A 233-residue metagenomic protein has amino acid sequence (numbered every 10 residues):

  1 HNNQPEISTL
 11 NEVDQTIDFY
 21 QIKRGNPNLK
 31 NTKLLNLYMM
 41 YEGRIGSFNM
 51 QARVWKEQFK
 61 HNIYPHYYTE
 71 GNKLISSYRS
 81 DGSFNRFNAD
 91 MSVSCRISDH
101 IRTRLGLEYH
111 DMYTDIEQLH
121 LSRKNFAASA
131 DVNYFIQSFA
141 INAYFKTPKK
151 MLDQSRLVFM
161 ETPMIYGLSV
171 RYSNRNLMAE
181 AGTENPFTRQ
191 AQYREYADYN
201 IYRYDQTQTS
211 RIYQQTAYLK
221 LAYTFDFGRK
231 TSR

Functional and structural regions predicted by a protein language model:
H1-N2, N36, E42-R44, W55-F59 (+5 more regions): Outer-membrane beta-barrel pore domains and translocons
H1-N36, K56-N72, M151-L152, F187-R203: Surface-exposed extracellular loop regions of Gram-negative outer-membrane beta-barrel proteins, predominantly
R24-K30, S47-G106, D115-H120, N125-S129: Outer membrane beta-barrel strand-and-loop segments of large Gram-negative receptors, especially TonB-dependent
L29, M39-G43, A89-C95, L107 (+4 more regions): Residues on the lipid-exposed face of transmembrane beta-strands in outer-membrane beta-barrel proteins
K33-L37, G46, S83-F87, H120-A128 (+4 more regions): Residues that define the transmembrane beta-barrel architecture of outer-membrane proteins
S47-Q51, D99-T103, I136-A143, N174-A181 (+2 more regions): Repeated loop/turn-to-beta-strand initiation elements of outer-membrane beta-barrel proteins
L107-H110, T114, S129-S173, E184-A197 (+1 more regions): C-terminal beta-barrel architecture of Gram-negative outer-membrane proteins
S173-R233: C-terminal beta-signal and adjacent terminal beta-strands/loops of Gram-negative outer-membrane beta-barrel proteins
